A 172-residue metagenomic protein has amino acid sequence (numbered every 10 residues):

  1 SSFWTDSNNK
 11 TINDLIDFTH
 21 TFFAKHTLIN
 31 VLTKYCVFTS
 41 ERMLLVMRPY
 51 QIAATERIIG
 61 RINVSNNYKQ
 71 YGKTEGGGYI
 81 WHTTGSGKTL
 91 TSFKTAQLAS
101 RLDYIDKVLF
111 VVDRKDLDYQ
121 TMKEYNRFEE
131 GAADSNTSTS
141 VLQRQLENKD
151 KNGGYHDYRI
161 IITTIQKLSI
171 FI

Functional and structural regions predicted by a protein language model:
S1-K107, D116, Q120-G131, H156-I160 (+1 more regions): ATP-dependent helicase/translocase motor core
D106-L109, I172: Short beta-alpha connecting loops at secondary-structure transitions that line or flank enzyme active sites
V112: Short beta-strand/turn micro-motifs composed of small residues that flank or help shape donor/cofactor-binding pockets
R127-I172: Inter-Walker segment of RecA-like/P-loop motor cores
